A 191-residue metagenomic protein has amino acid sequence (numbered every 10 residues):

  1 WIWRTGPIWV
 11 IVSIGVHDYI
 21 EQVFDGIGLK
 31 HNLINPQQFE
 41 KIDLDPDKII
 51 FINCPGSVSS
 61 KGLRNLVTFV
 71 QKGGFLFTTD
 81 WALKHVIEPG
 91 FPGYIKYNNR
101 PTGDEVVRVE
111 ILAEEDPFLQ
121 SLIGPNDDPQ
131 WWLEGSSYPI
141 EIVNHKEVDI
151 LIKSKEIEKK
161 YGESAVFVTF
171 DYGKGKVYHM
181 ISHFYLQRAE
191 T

Functional and structural regions predicted by a protein language model:
W1-R4: Short N-terminal or domain-adjacent regulatory/targeting segments
G6-G90: Helical hinge/lid and interdomain linker segments adjacent to catalytic or ligand-binding clefts that mediate domain
V16, P36, K48, L66 (+6 more regions): Generic intrinsically disordered, low-complexity segments enriched for polar/acidic and small residues
Y19-Q22, I27, V107-T191: Catalytic beta-strand/loop cores that center a nucleophilic Ser/Cys/Thr and support acyl-enzyme chemistry
H31-I34, G93-R100, E147-K153: Short secondary-structure junctions
D45, I87, Y97, R188-A189: Short, surface-exposed, charged/polar-biased interaction segments
S57-Q130: A glycine-rich, often tryptophan-bearing local segment used as a flexible ligand/cofactor-contacting loop or short
